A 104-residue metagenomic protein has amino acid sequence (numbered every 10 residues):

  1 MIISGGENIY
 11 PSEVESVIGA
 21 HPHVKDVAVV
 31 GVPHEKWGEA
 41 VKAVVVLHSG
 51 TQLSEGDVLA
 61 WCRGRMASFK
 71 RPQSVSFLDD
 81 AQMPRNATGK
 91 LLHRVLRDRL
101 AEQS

Functional and structural regions predicted by a protein language model:
I2-V32, H48, L53, K70: Core catalytic subdomain of AMP-forming adenylate-forming
A28-H34, K42-L47, E55-S104: Conserved C-terminal "lid"/linker of ANL adenylate-forming enzymes
E39: Glycine/proline-rich active-site loop of Rossmann-fold NAD(P)-dependent oxidoreductases
